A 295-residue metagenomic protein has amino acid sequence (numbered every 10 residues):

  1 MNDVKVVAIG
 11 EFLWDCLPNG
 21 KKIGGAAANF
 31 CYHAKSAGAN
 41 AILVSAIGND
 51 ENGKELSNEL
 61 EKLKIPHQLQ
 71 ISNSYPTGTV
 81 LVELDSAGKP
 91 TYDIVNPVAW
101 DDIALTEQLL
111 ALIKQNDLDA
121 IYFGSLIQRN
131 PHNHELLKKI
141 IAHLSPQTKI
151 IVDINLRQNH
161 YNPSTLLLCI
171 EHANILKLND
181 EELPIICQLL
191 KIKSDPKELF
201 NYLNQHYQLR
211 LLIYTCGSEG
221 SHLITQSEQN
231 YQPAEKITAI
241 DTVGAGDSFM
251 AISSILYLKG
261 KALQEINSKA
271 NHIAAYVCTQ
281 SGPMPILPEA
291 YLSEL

Functional and structural regions predicted by a protein language model:
M1-P66, I240: Glycine-rich phosphate/adenosyl-contacting loop at the front of the ribokinase-like
M1-V4, S194-L295: Conserved phosphate-binding/catalytic region of the ribokinase-like
E11-F12, L126, I154, S248: Active-site metal-binding loops of divalent metal-dependent hydrolases
A34, N179, G246: Short, conserved phosphate/pyrophosphate- and ester-handling motifs at nucleotide-, phospho-/glycolipid
N40-S125, E294-L295: Conserved N-terminal subdomain of the carbohydrate kinase-like
L112-K114, L168-C169, Q205: Structural alpha-helical scaffold elements that stabilize or flank donor/cofactor-binding regions in carbohydrate
A120, G124-E198, G220: Conserved beta-alpha-beta core of the PfkB/ribokinase-like small-molecule kinase fold
